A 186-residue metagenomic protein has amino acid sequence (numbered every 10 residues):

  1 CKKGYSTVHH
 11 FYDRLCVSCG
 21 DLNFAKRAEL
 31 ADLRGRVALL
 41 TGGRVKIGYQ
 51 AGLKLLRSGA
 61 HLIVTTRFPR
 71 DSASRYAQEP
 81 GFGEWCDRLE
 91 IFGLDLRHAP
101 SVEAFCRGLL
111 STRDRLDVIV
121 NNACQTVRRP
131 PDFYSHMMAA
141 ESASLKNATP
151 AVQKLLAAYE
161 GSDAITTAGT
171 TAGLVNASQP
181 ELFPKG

Functional and structural regions predicted by a protein language model:
C1-G186: Short-chain dehydrogenase/reductase
